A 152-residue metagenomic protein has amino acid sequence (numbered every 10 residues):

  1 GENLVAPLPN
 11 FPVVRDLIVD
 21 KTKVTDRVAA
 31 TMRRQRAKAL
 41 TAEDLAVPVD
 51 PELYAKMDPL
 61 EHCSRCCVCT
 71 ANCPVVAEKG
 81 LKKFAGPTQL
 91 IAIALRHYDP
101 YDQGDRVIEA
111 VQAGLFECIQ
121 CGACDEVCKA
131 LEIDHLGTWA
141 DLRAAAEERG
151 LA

Functional and structural regions predicted by a protein language model:
G1-N3: A short, basic-hydrophobic beta/loop patch
V5-P9, R15-H62, C66-A152: Ferredoxin-type iron-sulfur electron-transfer modules in oxidoreductases and energy-metabolism complexes
